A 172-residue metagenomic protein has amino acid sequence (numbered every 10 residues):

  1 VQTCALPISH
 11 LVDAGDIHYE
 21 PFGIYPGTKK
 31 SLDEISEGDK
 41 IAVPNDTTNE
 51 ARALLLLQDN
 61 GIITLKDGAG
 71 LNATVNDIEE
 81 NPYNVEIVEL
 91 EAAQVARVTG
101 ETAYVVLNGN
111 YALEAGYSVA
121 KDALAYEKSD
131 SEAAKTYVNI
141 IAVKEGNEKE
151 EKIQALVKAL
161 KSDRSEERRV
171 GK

Functional and structural regions predicted by a protein language model:
V1, G70-R97: Short helix-initiation/N-cap motifs at beta->coil->alpha
Q2-L6, G171: Short, small-residue-biased leader/transition segments that mark boundaries at the very start of proteins
P7-A14, K29, E101, V106 (+1 more regions): Ligand-binding "clamshell"
H10-I63: A conserved helix-loop-strand patch within extracytoplasmic ligand-binding domains of the periplasmic binding
P21-L32, Y137-E150: A bilobed periplasmic-binding-protein/Venus flytrap-type ligand-binding module shared by bacterial periplasmic
E37-G38, E148-A159: Short amphipathic alpha-helical coupling segments at ligand-binding clamshell hinges and other catalytic/signaling
T48-N72, Q154-K172: Ligand-binding clefts/hinges and TM-proximal coupling segments of bilobed small-molecule sensing domains
G109-G146: A C-terminal functional module that forms or caps the active site or interfaces directly with catalytic machinery
